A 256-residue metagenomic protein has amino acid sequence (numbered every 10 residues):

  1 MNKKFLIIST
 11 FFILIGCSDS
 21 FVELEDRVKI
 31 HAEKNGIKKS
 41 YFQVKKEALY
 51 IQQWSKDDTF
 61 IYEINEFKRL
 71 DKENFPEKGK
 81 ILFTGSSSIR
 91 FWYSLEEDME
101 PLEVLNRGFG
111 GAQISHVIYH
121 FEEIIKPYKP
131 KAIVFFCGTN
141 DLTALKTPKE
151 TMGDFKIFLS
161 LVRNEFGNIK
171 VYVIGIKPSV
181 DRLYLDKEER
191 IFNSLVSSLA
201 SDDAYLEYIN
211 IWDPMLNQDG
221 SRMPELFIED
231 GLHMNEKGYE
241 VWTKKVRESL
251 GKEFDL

Functional and structural regions predicted by a protein language model:
N2-I81, E97, K252-D255: N-terminal secretory targeting modules
H31, E73-P76, E123, N140-D141 (+3 more regions): Extracellular glycan-modifying ectodomains
E73, G79-S94, A112: Catalytic nucleophile-elbow at a beta strand-turn-alpha helix junction centered on a G-D-S/GDSL motif, marking
N74-E77, D98-M99, K126-P127, E165 (+1 more regions): Extracellular/periplasmic catalytic domains that process cell-envelope and extracellular macromolecules
I89-L105, S115-M152, Y172, I176-V180: Oxyanion-hole/transition-state-stabilizing segment in secreted/luminal serine hydrolases and related acyltransferases
K149-F158, E188-N193: Charged helix-capping and loop-helix junction motifs
F166-K170: A short helix->loop->beta-strand "cap" motif at the edges of active sites that frequently abuts
V180-L256: Catalytic His-Asp segment of secreted/periplasmic serine-dependent ester chemistry enzymes
